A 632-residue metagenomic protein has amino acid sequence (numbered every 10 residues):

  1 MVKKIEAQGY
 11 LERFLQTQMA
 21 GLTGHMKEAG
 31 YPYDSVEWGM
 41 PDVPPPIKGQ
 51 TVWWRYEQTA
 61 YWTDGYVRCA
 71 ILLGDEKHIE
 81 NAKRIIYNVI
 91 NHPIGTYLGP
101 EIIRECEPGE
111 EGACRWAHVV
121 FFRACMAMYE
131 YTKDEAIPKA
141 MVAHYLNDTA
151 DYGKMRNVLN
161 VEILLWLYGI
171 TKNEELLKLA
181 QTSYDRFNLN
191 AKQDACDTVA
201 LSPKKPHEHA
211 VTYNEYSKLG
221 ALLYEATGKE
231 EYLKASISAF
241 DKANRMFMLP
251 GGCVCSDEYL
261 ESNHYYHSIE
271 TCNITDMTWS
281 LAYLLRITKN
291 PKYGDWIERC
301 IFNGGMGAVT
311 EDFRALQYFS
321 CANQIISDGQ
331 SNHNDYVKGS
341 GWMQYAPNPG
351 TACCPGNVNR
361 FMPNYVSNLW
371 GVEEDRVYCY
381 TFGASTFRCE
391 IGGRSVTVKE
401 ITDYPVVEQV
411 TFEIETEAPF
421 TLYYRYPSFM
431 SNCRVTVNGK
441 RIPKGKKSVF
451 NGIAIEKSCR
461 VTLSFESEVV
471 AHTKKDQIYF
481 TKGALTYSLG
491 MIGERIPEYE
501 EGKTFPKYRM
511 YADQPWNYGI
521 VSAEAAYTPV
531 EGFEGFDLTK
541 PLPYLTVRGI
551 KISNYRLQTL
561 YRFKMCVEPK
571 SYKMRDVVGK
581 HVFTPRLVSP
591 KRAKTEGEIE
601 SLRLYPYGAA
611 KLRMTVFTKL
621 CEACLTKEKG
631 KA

Functional and structural regions predicted by a protein language model:
M1-E76, P108-Y131, V158-E175, L179 (+5 more regions): Aromatic (Trp/Tyr) and acidic
L15, S236, D295-N303, A308-V410 (+1 more regions): C-terminal beta-rich recognition modules with glycine/proline-rich loops and embedded aromatic residues
E28, S35, E76-C114, V119 (+1 more regions): Helix-terminus loop motifs that line ligand-binding clefts
N88-N91, F121, A127, R186 (+2 more regions): Glycine-rich, acidic and aromatic/proline-enriched surface loops and short helix-turn segments that act as binding
T149-D151: Solenoid-like repeat scaffolds
F420-Y423, N451-H472: C-terminal beta-strand-rich structural cap/linker in extracellular carbohydrate-active enzymes
M430-G452, V469-K475: Solvent-exposed beta-strand/loop surfaces of large extracellular or lumenal domains
